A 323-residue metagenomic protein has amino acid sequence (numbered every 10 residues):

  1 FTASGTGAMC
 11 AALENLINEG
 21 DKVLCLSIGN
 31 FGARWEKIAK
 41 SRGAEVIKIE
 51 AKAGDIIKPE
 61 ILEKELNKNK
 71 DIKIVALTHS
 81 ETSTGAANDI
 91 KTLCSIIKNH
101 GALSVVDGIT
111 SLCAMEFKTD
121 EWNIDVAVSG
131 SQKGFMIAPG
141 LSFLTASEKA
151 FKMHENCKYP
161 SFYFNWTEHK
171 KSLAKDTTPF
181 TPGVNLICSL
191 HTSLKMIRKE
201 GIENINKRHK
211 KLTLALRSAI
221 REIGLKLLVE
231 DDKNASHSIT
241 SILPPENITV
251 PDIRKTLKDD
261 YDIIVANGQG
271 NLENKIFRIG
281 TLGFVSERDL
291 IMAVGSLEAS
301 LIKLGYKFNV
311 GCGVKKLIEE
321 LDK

Functional and structural regions predicted by a protein language model:
F1-L24, I28, G32-K37: Conserved beta-loop-alpha segment that forms the PLP phosphate-binding cup at the N-terminus of a helix
I56-C113, V126: Active-site phosphate-binding strand-loop segment of PLP-dependent enzymes
D120-Q132: Conserved active-site segment immediately N-terminal to the catalytic lysine that forms the internal aldimine
Q132-E222: Active-site C-terminal subdomain of aminotransferase-like
E200-R208, G224-D231, G268-G270, L304-K315: Flexible, glycine/charged-enriched surface loops at secondary-structure junctions
K226-D260: Conserved PLP-binding catalytic core of the aspartate aminotransferase-like
N271, K275-K323: PLP-dependent enzyme catalytic core of the Aspartate aminotransferase-like
